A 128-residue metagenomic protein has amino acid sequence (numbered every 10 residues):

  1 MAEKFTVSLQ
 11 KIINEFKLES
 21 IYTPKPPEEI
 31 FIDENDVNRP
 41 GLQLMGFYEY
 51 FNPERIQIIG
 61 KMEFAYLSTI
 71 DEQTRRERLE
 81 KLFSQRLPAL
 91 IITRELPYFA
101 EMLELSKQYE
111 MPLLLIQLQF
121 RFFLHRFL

Functional and structural regions predicted by a protein language model:
M1-F83: Gly/Thr-rich phosphate-binding loop signature of adenosyl cofactor/nucleotide-binding cores
F64, L96-P97: Short Gly/Pro-enriched loop/turn and capping motifs at secondary-structure junctions
T74, P97-Y98: Residue-level preference for nonpolar/small residues embedded in alpha-helices
Q85-T93, F99, P112-L118: Transmembrane alpha-helices and immediately adjacent membrane-cytoplasm interface residues in multi-pass integral
Y98-M102, L124: Short, well-ordered alpha-helical microsegments
Y109-L128: Long, charge-dense
